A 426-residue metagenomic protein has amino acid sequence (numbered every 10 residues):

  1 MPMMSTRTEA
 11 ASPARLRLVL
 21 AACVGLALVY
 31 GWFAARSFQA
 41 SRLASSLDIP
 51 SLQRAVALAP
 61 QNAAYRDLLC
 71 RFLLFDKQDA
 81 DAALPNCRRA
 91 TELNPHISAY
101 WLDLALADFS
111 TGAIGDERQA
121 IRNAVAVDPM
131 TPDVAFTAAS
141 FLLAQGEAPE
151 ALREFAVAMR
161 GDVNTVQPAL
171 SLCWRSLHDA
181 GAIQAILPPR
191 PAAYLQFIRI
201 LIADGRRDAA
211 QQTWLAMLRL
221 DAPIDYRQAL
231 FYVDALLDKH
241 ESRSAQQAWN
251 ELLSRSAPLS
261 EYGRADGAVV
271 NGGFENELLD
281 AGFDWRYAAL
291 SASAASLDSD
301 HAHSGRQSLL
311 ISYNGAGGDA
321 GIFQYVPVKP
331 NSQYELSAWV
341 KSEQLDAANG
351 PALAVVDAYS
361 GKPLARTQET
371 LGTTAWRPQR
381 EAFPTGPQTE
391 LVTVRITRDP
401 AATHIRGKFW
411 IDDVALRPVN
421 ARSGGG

Functional and structural regions predicted by a protein language model:
A14-F33, F38-S41, N164, P189 (+2 more regions): Extracellular and organelle-lumenal recognition/adhesion modules and their flexible linkers in secreted
S41-Q53, D76-R89, S110-N123, Q145-R153 (+1 more regions): Structural signature of tandem alpha-helical TPR/SEL1-like repeats, specifically the intra-repeat loop/turn
R54, R89, N123, V157 (+2 more regions): The canonical alpha-helical register within tetratricopeptide repeats
L58, L93, V127, G161-D162 (+2 more regions): Structural marker of alpha-solenoid helical repeat scaffolds
Q61-N62, I97, T131, T165-V166 (+2 more regions): Residue-level recognition of tetratricopeptide repeat
Y65, Y100, V134, P168-A169 (+2 more regions): TPR alpha-solenoid repeat register
L73-L74, D108, L142, C173 (+3 more regions): Residue at a conserved register position within TPR or TPR-like alpha-solenoid repeats
